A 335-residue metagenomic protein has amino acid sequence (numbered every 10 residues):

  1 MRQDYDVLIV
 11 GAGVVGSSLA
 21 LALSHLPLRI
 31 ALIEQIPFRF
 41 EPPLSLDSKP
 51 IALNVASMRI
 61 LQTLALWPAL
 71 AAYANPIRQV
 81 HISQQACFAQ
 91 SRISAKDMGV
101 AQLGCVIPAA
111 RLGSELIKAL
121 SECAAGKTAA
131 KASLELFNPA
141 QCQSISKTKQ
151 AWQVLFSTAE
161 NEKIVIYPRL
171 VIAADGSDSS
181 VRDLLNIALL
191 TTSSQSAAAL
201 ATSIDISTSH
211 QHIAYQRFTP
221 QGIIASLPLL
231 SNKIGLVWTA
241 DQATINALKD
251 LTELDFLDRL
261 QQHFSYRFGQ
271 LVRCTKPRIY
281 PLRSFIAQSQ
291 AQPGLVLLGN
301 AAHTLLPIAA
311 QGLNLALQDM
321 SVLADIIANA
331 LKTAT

Functional and structural regions predicted by a protein language model:
Y5-L32: N-terminal Rossmann-like FAD-binding beta1-loop-alpha1 element of flavoenzymes
V15, F38, D178: Conserved Rossmann-like nucleotide-cofactor binding loop
S24-K49: Glycine-rich FAD pyrophosphate-binding loop
S45-Q84: N-terminal FAD cofactor-binding segment of flavoenzymes
Y73-L184, S193-A197: Conserved N-terminal helical subregion
E162-V165, L170-P277: Conserved FAD-binding catalytic core of PHBH/FMO-like flavoproteins
N246, D250-T333: FAD/FMN-dependent oxidoreductases across multiple families
